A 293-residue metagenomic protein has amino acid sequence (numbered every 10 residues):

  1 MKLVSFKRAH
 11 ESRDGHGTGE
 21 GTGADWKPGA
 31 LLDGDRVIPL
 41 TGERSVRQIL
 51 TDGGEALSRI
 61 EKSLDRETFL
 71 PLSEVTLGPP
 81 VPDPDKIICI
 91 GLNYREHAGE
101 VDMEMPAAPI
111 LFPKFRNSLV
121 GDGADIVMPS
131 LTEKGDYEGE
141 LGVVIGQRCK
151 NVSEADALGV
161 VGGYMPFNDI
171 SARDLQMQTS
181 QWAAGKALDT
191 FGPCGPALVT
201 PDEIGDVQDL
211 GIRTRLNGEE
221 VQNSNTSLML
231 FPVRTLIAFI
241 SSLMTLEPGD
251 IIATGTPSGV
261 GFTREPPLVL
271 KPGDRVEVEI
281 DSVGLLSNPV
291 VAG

Functional and structural regions predicted by a protein language model:
M1-P109, E277: N-terminal non-catalytic cap/leader segment that marks the start of a structured domain
V4, L77-P79, G99-D102, I126-G135 (+4 more regions): A generic local secondary-structure boundary/capping motif
D14, G21-G23, E61, L70 (+4 more regions): Catalytic-pocket segment enriched in acidic/His residues
M105-D122, Y137, K271-S282: Structural signature of FAD isoalloxazine-binding scaffolds in flavoprotein oxidoreductases
P113-P129, C149-K150, T190-V199, P257-G261: Short catalytic-site patches enriched in acidic/histidine residues that coordinate or position cofactors/metals
G139-L141: Ligand-binding beta-strand-loop-alpha-helix segment within the catalytic cores of soluble metabolic enzymes
I145, N151-F167: RNA pseudouridine synthases
